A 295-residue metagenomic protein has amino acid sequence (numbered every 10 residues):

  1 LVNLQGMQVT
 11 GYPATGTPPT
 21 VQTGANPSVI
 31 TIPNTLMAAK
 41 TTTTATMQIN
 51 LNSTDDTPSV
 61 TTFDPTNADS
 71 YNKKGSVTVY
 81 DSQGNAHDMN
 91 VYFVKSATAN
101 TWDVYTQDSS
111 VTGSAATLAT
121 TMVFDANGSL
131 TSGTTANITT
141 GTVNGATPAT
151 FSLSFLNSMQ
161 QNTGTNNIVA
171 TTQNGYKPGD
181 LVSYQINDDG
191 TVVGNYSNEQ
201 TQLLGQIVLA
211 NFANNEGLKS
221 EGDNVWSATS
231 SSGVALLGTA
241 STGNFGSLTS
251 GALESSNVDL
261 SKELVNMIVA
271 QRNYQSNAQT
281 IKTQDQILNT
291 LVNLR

Functional and structural regions predicted by a protein language model:
L1-N266, N273: Small/polar low-complexity and glycine-rich loop motifs
N277: Acidic/polar, glycine-anchored loop/turn motif associated with catalytic or activation segments that engage anionic
T280-L288: Short segments within alpha-helical structural elements
I287-R295: Structured functional modules or segments
